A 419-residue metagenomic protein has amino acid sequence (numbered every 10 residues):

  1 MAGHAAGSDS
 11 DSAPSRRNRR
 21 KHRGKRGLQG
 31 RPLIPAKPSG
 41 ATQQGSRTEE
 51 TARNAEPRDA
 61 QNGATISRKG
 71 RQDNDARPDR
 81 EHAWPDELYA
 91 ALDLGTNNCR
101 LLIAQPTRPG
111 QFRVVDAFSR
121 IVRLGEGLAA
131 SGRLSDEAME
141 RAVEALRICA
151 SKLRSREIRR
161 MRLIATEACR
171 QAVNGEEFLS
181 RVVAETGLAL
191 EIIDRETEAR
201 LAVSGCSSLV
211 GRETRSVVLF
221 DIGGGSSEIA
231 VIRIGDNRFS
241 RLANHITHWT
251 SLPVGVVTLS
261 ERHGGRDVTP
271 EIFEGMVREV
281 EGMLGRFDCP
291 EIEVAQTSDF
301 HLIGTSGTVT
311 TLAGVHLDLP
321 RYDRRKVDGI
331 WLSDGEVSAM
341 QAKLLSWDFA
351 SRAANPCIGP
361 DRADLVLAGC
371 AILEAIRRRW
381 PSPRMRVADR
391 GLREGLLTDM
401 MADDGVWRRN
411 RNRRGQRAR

Functional and structural regions predicted by a protein language model:
A2-G7, A13-A36, G40, G45 (+4 more regions): Conserved phosphate-binding loops in N-terminal lobes of ATP-dependent enzymes of the actin/Hsp70/sugar-kinase
G3-S8, R20, G127-R147, S151 (+4 more regions): Helical "lid/coupling" subdomains associated with nucleotide-phosphate turnover
E49, R53, R58, N174-G175 (+1 more regions): N-terminally biased helix-coil "hinge/interface" segments that flank
R71-D86, D194-V218: Conserved phosphate-binding catalytic cores of ATP/NTP-utilizing and phosphoryl-transfer enzymes
H82-R113, C206, E213-I246, G307-T311: Gly/Thr-rich phosphate-binding beta-strand-loop-beta motif of the actin/hexokinase/Hsp70
V114-S119, E176-E177, V315-P320: Short, flexible, mixed-charge acidic loops at enzyme active sites
V173-V182, I232-I234, V315: Short Gly/Thr/Asp-enriched flexible loops that form oxyanion-binding sites at enzyme active sites
